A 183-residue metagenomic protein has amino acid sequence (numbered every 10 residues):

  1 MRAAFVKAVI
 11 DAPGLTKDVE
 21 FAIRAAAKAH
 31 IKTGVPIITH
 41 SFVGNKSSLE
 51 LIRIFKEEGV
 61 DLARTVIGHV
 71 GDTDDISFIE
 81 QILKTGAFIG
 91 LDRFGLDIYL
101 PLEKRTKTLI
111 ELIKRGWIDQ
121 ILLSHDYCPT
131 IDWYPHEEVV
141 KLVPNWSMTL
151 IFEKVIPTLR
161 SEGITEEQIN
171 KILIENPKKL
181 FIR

Functional and structural regions predicted by a protein language model:
M1-I31, F88, F94-I98: Active-site gating/metal-coordination segments in enzymes
V6, T39, L91, L123-H125: Active-site flanking residues adjacent to catalytic metal/cofactor-binding acidic residues
A27-K28, E80, I110: Alpha-helical segments flanking ligand/cofactor-binding loops in enzyme cores
H30, I89, D126, I169 (+1 more regions): Divalent metal-coordination and catalytic microenvironments
K32-R105, E137-T149, I156, S161-E162: Active-site core of metal-dependent hydrolases
R93, W117-K141: Short acidic/histidine-rich active-site segments
T106-D119: Short amphipathic alpha-helices and their capping/turn segments at secondary-structure boundaries
W146-R183: Mid-to-C-terminal alpha-helical segments outside catalytic/metal-binding sites
